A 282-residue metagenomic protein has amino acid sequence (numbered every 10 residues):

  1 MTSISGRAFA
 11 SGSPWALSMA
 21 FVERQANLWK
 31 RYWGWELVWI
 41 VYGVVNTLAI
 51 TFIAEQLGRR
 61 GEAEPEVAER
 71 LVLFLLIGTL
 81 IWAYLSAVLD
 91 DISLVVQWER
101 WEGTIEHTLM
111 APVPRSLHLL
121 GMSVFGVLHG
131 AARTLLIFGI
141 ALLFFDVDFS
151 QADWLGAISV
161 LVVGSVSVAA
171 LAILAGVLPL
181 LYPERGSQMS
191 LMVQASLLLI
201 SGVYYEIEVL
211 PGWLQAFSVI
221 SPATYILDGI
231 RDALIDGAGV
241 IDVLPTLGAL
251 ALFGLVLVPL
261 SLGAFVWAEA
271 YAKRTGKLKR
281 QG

Functional and structural regions predicted by a protein language model:
T2-G282: Hydrophobic transmembrane alpha-helices and immediately adjacent juxtamembrane helices of multi-pass inner-membrane
